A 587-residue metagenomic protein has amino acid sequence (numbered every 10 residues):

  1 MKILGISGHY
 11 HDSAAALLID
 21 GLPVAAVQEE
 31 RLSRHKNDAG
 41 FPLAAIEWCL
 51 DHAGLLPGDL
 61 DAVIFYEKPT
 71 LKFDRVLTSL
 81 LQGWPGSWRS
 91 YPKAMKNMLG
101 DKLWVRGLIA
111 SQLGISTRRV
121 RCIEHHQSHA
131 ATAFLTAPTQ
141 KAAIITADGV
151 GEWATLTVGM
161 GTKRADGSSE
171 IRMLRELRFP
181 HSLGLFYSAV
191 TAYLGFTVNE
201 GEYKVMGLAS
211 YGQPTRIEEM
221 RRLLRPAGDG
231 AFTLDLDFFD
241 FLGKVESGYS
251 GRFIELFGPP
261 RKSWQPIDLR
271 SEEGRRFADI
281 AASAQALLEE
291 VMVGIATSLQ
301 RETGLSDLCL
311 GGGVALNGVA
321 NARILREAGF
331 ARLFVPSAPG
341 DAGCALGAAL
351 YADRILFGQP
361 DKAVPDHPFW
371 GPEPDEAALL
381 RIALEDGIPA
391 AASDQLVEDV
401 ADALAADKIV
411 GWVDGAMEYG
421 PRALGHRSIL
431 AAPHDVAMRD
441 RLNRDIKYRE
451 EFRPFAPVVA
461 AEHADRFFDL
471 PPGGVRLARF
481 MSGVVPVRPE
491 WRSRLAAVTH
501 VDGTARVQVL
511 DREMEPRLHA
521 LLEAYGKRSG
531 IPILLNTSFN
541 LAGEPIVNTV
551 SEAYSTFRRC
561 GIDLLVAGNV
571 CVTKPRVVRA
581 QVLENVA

Functional and structural regions predicted by a protein language model:
M1-K2, K141: Charged, amphipathic alpha-helical segments
K2-F73: N-terminal cofactor/phosphate-binding cores enriched in small/glycine residues, especially glycine-rich loops such as
H9-A25, S33-K36, V76-S90, D101-K102 (+6 more regions): Flexible beta->alpha loop and helix N-cap segments adjacent to enzyme active/binding sites
P42, D101, A284, L288 (+1 more regions): Hydrophobic (often cysteine-bearing) scaffold residues that line and stabilize catalytic clefts of nucleotide/cofactor
L269-I295: Adenine-nucleotide phosphate-binding core of ATP-dependent small-molecule kinases
